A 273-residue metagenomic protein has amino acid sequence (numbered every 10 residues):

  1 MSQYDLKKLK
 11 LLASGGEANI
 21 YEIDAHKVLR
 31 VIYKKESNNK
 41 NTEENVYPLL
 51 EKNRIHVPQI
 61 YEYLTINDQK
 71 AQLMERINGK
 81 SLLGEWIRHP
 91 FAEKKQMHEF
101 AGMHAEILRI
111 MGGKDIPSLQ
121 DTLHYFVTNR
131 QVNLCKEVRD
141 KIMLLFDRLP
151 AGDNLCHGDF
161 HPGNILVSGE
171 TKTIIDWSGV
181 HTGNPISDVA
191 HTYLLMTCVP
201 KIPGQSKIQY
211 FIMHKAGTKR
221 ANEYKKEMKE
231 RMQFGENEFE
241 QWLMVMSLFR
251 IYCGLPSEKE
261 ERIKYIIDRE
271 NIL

Functional and structural regions predicted by a protein language model:
L11-N41, P48: ATP-binding glycine-rich loop module of kinase domains
I20-I23, M143-S187: Active-site acidic catalytic loop and adjacent metal/ATP-binding pocket of ATP-dependent phosphoryl transfer enzymes
N45-H56, I110-M111: Structural motif at the C-terminus of the N-lobe alphaC helix and the adjacent alphaC-beta4 loop of the Hanks-type
Q59-K70: Short beta-strand micro-motifs within the conserved protein kinase catalytic domain, predominantly in the N-lobe
Q72-K80: Short pocket-lining segment of the protein kinase catalytic domain that shapes the ATP-binding cleft
K80-L119, L134-K141, L145-L149, K172: Conserved kinase catalytic-core helix
T171-K215: Active-site Asp-x-Gly
G204-L273: Helix-rich C-terminal or lid/interface subdomains of diverse kinases
